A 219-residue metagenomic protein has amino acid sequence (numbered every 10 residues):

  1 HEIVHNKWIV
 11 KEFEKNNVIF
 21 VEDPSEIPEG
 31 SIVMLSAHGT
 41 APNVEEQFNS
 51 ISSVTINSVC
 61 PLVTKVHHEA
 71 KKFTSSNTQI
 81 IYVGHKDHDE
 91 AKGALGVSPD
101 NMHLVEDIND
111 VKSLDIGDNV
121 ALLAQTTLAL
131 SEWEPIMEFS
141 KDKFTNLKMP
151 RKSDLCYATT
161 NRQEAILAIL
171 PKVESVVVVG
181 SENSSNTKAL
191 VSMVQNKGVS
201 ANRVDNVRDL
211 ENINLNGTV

Functional and structural regions predicted by a protein language model:
H1-V219: The feature marks the mature, well-folded catalytic cores of soluble enzymes
